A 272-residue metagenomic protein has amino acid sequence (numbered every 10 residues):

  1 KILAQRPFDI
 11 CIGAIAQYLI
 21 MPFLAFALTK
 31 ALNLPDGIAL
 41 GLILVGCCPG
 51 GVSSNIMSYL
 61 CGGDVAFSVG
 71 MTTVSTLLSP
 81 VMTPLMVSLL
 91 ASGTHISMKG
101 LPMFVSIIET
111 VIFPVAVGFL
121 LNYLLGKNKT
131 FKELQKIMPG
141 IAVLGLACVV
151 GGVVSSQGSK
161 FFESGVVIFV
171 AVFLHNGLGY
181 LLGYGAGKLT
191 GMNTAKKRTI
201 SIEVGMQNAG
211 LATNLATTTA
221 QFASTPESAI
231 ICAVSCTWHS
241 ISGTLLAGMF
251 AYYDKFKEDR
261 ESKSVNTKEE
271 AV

Functional and structural regions predicted by a protein language model:
K1-V272: Alpha-helical transmembrane segments of multi-pass small-molecule/ion transporters
